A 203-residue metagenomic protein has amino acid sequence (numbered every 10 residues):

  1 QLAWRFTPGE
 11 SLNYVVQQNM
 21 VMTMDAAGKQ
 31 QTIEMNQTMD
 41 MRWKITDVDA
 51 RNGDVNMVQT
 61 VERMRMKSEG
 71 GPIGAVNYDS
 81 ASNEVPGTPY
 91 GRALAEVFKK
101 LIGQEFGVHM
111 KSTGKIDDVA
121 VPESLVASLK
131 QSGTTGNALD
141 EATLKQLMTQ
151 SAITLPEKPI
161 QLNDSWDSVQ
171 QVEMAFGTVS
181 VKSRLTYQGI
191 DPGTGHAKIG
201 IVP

Functional and structural regions predicted by a protein language model:
Q1-P203: Signature of exported/secreted
